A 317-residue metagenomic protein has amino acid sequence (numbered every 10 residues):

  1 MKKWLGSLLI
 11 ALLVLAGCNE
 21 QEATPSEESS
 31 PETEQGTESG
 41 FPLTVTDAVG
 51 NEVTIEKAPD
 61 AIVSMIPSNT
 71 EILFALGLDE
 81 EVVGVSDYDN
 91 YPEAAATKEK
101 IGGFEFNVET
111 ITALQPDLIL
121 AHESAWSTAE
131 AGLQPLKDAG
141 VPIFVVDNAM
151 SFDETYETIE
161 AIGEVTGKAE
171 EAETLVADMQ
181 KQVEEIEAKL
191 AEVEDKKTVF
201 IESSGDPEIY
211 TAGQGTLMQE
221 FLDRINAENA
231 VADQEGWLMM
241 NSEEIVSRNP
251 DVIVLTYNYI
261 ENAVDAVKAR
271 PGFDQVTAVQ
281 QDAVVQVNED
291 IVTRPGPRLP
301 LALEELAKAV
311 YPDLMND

Functional and structural regions predicted by a protein language model:
K2-L8, A16-S68, A169-V199, N249 (+1 more regions): Bacterial Sec-exported substrate-binding components of ABC uptake systems
D47-G50, E99-E109, Q234-S242: Short helix-initiation/N-cap motifs at beta->coil->alpha
A61-L114, L118-A125: A short, structured surface patch at a secondary-structure boundary
I66, E123-S124, Q234-W237, T256-I260 (+1 more regions): Short secondary-structure boundary segments
S86-Y91, Y210-W237: Alpha-helical, coiled-coil/dimerization segments enriched in small aliphatic residues
V108-A121, V141, S242-L255: Proline-aspartate-enriched helix->loop->beta-strand connector
W126-A131, D147-A161, K196-L217, I260-A263: Extracytoplasmic ligand-binding site segments that recognize negatively charged/polar headgroups
E154, E160-E164, E173, A177 (+1 more regions): Structured C-terminal subdomain patch of bacterial secreted/periplasmic proteins
